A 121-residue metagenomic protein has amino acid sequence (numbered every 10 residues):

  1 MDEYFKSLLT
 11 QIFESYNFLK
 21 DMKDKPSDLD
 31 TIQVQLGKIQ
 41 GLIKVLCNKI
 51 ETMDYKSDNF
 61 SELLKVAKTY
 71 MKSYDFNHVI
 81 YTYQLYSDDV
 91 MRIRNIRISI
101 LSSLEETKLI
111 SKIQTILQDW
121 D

Functional and structural regions predicted by a protein language model:
M1-K44: Short terminal alpha-helical segments
F5, Q11, S15, L46-D54 (+1 more regions): Short, Lys/Arg-enriched charge-dense amphipathic segments
F18, M22, K49, I116-D119: Amphipathic, soluble alpha-helical interaction motifs
D21-Q33, E51-S57, V79-Y86, M91: Charged, low-complexity interaction regions
L29-T31, L36, L42, C47 (+3 more regions): Low-complexity, intrinsically disordered short peptide segments enriched in small/polar/basic residues
L42-A67: Short, solvent-exposed, charged loop/turn and helix-capping segments that join or cap alpha-helices on peripheral
T69-D121: Amphipathic alpha-helical binding modules
